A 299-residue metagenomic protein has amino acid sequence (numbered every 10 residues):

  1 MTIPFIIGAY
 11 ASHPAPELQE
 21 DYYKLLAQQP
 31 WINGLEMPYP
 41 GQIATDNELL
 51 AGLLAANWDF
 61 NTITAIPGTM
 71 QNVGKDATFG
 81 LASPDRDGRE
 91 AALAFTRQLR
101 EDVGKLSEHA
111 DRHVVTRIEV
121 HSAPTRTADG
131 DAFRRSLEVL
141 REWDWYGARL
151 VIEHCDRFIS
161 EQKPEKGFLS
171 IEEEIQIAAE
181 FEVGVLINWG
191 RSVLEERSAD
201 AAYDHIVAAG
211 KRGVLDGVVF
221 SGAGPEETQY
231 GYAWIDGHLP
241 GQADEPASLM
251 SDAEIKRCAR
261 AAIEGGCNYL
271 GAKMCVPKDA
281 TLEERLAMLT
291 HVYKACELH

Functional and structural regions predicted by a protein language model:
M1-I7, A11-A15, R112, R126-T127 (+2 more regions): Sequence termini and other peripheral, non-core segments
M1-Q98, N188: N-terminal pre-domain/capping segments
T2-A11, I32-E36, F60-T64, V115-E119 (+4 more regions): Structural preference for beta-strand elements that scaffold enzyme active sites
A11-L18, L35-L50, R126-D129, F158-F168 (+4 more regions): Acidic-and-aromatic substrate-binding clefts and catalytic sites of carbohydrate-active enzymes
E20-W31, A44-G68, R100-H113, L140-Y146 (+3 more regions): Acidic (Asp/Glu)-rich catalytic clusters
A77-F181, E283-C296: Active-site acidic/histidine proton-transfer and metal-coordination neighborhood in alpha/beta enzyme cores
L140-G231: Acidic/histidine-rich catalytic cores of soluble enzymes
Y230-H299: C-terminal accessory extensions appended to soluble enzyme cores
